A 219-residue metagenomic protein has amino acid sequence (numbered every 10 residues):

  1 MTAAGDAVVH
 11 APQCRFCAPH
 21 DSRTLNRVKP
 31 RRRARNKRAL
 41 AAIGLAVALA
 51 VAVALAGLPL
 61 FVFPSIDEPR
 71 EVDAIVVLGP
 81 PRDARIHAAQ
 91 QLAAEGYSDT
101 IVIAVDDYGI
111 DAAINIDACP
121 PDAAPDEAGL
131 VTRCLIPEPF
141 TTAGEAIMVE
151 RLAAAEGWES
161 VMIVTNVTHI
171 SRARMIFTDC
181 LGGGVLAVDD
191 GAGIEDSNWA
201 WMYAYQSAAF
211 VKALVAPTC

Functional and structural regions predicted by a protein language model:
T2-K37: N-terminal Lys/Arg-rich, disordered targeting/topogenic segments
A4-V9, I110-N115, P125-D126, A209-K212: Secretory-pathway extracellular proteins and peptide precursors enriched for disulfide-bonded cysteines
P12-R15, D117, T132, P217: Secreted/extracellular small peptides and ectodomain modules produced from precursors
K29-I66: N-terminal type II signal-anchor transmembrane helix that functions as the membrane-insertion/stop-transfer segment
R32-R35, R82, A209: Short alpha-helical segments used as structural interaction elements across diverse proteins
L58-V62, P81, A213, P217: Structural signal for membrane-spanning alpha-helices in multi-pass inner-membrane proteins, emphasizing helix cores
F61-Y203: A structural signal for short, hydrophobic/glycine-enriched beta-strand patches
N198-C219: A transmembrane-helix-recognition feature enriched in membrane-embedded lipid enzymes and envelope glyco-/phospholipid
